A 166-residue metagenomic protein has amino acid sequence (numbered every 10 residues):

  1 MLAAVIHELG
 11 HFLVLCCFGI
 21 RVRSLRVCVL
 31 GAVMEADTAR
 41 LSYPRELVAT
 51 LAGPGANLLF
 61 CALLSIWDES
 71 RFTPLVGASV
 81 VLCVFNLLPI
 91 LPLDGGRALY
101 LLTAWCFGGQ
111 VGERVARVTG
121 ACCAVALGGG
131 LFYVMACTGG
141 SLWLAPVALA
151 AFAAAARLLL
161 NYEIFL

Functional and structural regions predicted by a protein language model:
M1-L166: Hydrophobic transmembrane alpha-helices and their immediate loop junctions in multi-pass integral membrane proteins
